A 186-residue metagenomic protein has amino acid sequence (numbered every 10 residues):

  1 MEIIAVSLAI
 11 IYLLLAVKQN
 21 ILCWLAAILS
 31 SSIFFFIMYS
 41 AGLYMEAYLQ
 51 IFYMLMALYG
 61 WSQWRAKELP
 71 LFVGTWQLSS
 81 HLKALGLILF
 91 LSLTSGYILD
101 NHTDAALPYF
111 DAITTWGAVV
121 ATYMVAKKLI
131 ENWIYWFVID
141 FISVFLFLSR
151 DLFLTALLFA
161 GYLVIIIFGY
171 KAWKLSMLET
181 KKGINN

Functional and structural regions predicted by a protein language model:
M1-K18, S30, K67-E68, W76-N186: Polytopic alpha-helical membrane-helix bundles and their juxtamembrane interface segments in multi-pass membrane
I3-V6, I21-W24, A47: Hydrophobic alpha-helical segments of membrane proteins, primarily the transmembrane helices and their short helical
L14-L22, F36-L43: Short, hydrophobic transmembrane alpha-helix segments
L22-C23, F36, I51, S62 (+3 more regions): Generic low-polarity alpha-helical segments
L25, S40, S149: Short glycine/serine/threonine-biased micro-segments
I28-I37, A41-R65: Alpha-helical membrane segments and adjacent membrane-interface helices in multi-pass membrane proteins
